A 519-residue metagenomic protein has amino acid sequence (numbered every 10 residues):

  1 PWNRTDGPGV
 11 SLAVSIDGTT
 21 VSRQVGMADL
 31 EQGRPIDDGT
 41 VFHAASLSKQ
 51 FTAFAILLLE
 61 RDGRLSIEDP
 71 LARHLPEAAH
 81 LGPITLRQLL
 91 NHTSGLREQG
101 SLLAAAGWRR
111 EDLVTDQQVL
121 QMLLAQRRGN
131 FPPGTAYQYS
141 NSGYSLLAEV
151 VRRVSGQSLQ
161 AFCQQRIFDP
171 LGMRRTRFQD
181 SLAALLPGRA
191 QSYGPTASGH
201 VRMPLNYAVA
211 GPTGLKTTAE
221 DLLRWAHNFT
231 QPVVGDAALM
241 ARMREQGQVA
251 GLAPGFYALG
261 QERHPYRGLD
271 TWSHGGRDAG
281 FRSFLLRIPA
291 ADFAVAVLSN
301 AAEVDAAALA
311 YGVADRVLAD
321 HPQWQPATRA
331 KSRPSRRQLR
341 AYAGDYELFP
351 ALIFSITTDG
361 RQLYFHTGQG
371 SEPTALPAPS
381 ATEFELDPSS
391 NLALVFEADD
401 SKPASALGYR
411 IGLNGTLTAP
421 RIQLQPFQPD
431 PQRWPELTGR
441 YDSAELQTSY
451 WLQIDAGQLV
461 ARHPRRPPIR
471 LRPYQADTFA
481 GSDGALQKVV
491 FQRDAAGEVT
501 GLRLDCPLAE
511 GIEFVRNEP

Functional and structural regions predicted by a protein language model:
P1-R23, R152, Q157, Q164-Q165 (+3 more regions): Catalytic loop of the DD-peptidase/beta-lactamase superfamily, centered on the K-T-G motif and neighboring
R4, P8, I16, V25-N141 (+5 more regions): Active-site-proximal loop and beta-strand segments within enzyme catalytic domains
S66, L103, R174-R177, D236-L239 (+1 more regions): Short, polar/charged, Gly/Pro-enriched helix-capping and turn/loop motifs at alpha-helix termini and inter-helix linkers
